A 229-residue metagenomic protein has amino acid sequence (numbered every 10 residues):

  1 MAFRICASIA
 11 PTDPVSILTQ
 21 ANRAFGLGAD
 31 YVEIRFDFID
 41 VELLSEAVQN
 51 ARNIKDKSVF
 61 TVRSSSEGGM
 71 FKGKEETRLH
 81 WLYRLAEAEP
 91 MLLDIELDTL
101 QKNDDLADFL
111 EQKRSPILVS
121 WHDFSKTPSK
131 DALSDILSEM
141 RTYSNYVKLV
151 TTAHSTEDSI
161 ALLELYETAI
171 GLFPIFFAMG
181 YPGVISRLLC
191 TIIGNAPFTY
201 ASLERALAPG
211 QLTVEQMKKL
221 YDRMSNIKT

Functional and structural regions predicted by a protein language model:
M1-E67, E75: Conserved N-terminal beta1-alpha1 strand-loop-helix module at the mouth
S8-A10, Y31-D40, P90-K102, L118-P128 (+2 more regions): Catalytic beta/alpha-barrel core
T12-F25, G73-R84, S129-E139: Short, acidic/polar
A21-L27, L43-K57, Y83-A88, D104-R114 (+1 more regions): Acidic (Asp/Glu)-rich catalytic clusters
F38-R52, L97-Q112, P128-D131, H154-E167 (+1 more regions): Active-site-adjacent beta->alpha loops and helix N-cap segments on the catalytic face of soluble alpha/beta enzymes
S58-L106: Glycine/small-residue-rich loop that forms an oxyanion/phosphate-binding "nest" at active or ligand-binding sites
E111-N145: Histidine/lysine/aspartate-rich catalytic loop segments that bind and position anionic ligands
Y166-T229: C-terminal alpha-helical cap/extension of soluble enzyme domains
